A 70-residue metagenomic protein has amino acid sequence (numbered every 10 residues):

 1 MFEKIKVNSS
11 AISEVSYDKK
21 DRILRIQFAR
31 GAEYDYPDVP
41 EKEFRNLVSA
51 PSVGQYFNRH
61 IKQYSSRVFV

Functional and structural regions predicted by a protein language model:
F2-V7, A11-V70: Acidic/histidine-enriched, beta-strand-rich ligand/metal-binding domains
